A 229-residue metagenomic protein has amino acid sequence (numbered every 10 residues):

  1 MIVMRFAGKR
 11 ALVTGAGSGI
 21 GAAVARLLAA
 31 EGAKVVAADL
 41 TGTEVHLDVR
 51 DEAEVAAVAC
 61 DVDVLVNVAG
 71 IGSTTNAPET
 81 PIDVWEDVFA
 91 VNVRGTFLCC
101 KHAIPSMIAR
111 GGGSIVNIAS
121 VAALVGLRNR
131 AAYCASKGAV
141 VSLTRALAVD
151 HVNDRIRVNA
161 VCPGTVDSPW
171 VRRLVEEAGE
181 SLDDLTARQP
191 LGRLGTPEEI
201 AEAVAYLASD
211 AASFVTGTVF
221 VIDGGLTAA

Functional and structural regions predicted by a protein language model:
R10, G17-S18: Conserved glycine-rich cofactor-binding loop
N76-A77, P81-F89, L185: Substrate-binding pocket helix/loop in short-chain dehydrogenase/reductase
P78, V125-A131, N153-D154, G192 (+1 more regions): Active-site loop immediately N-terminal to the catalytic Tyr-X3-Lys motif of short-chain dehydrogenase/reductase
F97, I156, R193-I222, T227: C-terminal substrate-recognition "lid" of short-chain dehydrogenase/reductases
C100, S136, T144: Active-site helix of classical SDR
P105, V149-N153, S213: Alpha-helical segment proximal to the catalytic Tyr-Lys
S120: Residue(s) in the substrate-gating loop at a strand-loop-helix junction that position the organic substrate next
